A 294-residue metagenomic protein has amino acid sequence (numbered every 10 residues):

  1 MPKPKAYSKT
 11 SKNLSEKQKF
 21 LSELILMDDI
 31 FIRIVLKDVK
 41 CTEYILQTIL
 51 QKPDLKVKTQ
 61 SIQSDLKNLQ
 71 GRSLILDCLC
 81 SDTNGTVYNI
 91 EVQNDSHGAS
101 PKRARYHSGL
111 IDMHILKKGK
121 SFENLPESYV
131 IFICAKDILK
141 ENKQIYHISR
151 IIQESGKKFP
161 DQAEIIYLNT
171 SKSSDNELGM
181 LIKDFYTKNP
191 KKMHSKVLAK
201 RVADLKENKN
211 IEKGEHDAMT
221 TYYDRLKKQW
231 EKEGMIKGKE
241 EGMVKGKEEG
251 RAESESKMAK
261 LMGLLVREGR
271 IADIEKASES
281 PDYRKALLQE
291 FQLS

Functional and structural regions predicted by a protein language model:
M1-E164, N176, E233, P281-L288 (+1 more regions): Accessory alpha/beta interaction modules
P2-S22, I30, I49, S81-N84 (+2 more regions): Short, charged alpha-helical interaction segments and adjacent helix-coil junctions
F132-A135, N169-T170, K206: Pocket-edge structural micro-motifs
I152-D161, L168-S171, L181, F185-P190: Low-complexity, glycine/alanine/valine/leucine- and proline-rich hydrophobic stretches
